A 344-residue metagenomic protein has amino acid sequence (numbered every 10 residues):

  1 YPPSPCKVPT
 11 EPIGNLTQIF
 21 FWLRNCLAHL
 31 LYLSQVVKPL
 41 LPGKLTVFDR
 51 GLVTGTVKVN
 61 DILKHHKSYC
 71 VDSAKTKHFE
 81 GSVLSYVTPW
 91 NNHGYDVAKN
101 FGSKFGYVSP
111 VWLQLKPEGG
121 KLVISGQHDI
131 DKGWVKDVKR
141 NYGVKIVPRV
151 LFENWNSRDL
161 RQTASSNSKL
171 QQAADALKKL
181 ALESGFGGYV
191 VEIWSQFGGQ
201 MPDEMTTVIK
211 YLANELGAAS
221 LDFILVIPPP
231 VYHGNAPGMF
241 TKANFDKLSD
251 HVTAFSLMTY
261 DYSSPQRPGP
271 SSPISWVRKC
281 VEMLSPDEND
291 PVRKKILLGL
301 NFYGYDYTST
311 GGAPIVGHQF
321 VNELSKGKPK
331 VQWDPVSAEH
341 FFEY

Functional and structural regions predicted by a protein language model:
Y32-A176: Glycan-recognition patch characteristic of GH18 chitinases/ENGases and related GlcNAc/peptidoglycan-binding proteins
D49-D72, W155, K295, L300-Y344: Glycan-binding loop/region signatures in secreted carbohydrate-active enzymes
F79-G81, K104-G106, Y142-I146, G185-G187 (+3 more regions): Short, well-ordered coil/turn segments that N-cap beta-strands
V83-S85, V108-P110, I146-V150, Y189-V191 (+3 more regions): Hydrophobic faces of well-ordered beta-strands that scaffold small-molecule active sites in alpha/beta enzyme cores
E118-D129, G198-K328: Substrate-binding surface in catalytic domains of secreted glycosidases
S166-Y189, E215, P237-H251: An active-site-proximal structural segment forming one wall of the substrate-binding cleft that immediately precedes
